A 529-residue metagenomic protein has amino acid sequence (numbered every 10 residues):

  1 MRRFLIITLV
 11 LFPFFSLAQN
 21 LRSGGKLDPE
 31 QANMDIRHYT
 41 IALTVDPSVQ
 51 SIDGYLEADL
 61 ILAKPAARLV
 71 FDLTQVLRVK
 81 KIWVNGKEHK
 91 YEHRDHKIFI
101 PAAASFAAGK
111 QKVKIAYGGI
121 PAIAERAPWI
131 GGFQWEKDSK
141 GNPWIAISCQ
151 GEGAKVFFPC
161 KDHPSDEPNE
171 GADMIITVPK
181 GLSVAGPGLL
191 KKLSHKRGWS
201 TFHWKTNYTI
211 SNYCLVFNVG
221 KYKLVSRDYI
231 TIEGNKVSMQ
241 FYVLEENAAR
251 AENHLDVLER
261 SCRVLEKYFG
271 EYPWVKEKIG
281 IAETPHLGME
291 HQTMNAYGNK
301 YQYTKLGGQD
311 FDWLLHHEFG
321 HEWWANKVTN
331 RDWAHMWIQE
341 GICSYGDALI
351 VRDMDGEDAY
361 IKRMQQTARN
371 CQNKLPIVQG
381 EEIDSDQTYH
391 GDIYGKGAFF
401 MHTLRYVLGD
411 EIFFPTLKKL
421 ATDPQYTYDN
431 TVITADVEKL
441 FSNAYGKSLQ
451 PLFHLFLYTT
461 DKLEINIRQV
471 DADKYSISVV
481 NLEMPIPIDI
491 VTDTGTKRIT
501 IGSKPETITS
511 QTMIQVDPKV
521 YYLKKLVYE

Functional and structural regions predicted by a protein language model:
A18-D53, E136-W144, Q450-P451: N-terminal, polar/Ser/Thr-rich
L56-A58, K110, K114, H163-S165 (+5 more regions): Zn2+-dependent metallopeptidase catalytic core
T74-E136, P505-S510: A surface-exposed beta-strand-loop module
R78-V84, A185, L449-Q450, V470-Y521: Beta-strand-rich binding/interaction modules
K114-Y222: Extended, low-hydrophobicity, Ser/Thr/Pro/Gly-biased non-transmembrane segments
E136, M174, H203, K223-E322 (+2 more regions): Juxtacatalytic substrate-recognition/specificity segment
E340-F399, T403, V407, Y426-T427: Acidic/His/Gly-enriched intrinsically disordered linker/tail segments that often contain short helix/coil "MoRF-like"
H390-V470: Amphipathic alpha-helical substructures
